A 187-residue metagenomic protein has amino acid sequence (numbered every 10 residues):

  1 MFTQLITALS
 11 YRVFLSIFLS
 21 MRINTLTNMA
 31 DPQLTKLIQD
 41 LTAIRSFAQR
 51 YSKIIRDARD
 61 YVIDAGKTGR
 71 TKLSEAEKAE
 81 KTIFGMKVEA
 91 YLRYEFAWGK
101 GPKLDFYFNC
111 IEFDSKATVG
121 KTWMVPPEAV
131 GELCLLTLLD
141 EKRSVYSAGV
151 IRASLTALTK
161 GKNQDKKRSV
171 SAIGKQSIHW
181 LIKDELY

Functional and structural regions predicted by a protein language model:
F2-F108, A117-Y187: Nucleic-acid endonuclease domains
